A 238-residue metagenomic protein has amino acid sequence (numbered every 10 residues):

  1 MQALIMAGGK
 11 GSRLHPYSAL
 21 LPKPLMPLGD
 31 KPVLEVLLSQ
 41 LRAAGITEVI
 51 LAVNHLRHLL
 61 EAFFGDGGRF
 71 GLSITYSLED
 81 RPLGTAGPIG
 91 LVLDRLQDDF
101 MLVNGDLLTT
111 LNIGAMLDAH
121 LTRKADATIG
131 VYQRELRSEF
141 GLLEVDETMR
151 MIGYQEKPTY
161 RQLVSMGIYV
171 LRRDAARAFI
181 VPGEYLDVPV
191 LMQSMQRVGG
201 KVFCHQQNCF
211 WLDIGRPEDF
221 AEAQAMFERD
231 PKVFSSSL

Functional and structural regions predicted by a protein language model:
M1-A19, A44: N-terminal nucleotide-binding beta1-loop-alpha1 segment
Q2-I5, P27, K31-N104, I113-A115 (+3 more regions): Conserved N-terminal catalytic core of the sugar/cofactor nucleotidyltransferase
G8, N54, Y132-Q133: Histidine-centered beta-alpha loop that forms part of the nucleotide-sugar donor binding/catalytic region in diverse
K10, D106-L107: Active-site metal-binding loops of divalent metal-dependent hydrolases
L14, L60-F64, A223: Hydrophobic packing residues within well-ordered alpha-helices of enzyme cores
I46, F100-M101, L108, G114-L121 (+2 more regions): Catalytic-core segments of class I nucleotidyltransferases/pyrophosphorylases that form NMP-activated intermediates
R123-Q133: A short, conserved acidic/glycine-rich loop-to-beta-strand motif that forms the donor nucleotide-sugar/metal
E144-R150: Short acidic-glycine loop/turn motifs at beta-strand connectors
